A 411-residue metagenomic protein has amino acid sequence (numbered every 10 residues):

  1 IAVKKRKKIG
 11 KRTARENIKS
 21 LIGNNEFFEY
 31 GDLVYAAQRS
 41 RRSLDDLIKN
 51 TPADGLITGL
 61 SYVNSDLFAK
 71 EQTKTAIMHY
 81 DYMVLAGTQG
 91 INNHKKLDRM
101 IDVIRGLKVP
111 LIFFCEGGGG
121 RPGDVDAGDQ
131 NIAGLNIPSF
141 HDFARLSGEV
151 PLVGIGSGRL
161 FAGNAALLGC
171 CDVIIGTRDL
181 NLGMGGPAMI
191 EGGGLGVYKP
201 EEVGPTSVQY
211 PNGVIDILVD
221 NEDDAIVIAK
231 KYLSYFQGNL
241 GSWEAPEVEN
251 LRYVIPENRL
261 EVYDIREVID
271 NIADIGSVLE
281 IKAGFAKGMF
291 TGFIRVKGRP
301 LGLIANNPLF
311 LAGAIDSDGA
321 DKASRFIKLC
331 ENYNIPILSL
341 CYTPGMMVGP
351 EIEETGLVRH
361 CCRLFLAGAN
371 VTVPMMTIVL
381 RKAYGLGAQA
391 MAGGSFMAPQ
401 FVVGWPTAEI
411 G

Functional and structural regions predicted by a protein language model:
I1-G411: Ligand-binding clefts of soluble mixed alpha/beta catalytic domains
